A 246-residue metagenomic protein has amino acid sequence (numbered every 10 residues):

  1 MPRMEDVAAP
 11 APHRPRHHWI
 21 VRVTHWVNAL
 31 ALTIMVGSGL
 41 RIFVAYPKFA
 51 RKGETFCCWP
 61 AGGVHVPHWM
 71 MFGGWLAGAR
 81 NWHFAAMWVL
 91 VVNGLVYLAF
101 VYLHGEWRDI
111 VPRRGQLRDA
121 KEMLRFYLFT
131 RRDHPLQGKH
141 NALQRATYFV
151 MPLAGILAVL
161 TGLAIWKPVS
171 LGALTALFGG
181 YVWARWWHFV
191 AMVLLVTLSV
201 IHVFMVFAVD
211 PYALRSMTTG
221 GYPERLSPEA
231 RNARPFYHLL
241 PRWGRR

Functional and structural regions predicted by a protein language model:
M1-R246: Membrane-embedded alpha-helical bundles that constitute the cytochrome b-like, heme-associated redox core of multi-pass
